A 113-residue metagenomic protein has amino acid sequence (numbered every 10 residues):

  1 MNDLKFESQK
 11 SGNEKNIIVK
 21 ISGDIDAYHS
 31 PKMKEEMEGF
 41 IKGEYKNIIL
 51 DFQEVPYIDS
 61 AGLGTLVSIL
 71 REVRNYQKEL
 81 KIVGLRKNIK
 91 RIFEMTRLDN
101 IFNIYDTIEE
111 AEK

Functional and structural regions predicted by a protein language model:
L4-E35: STAS-typified acidic loop motif
G12, R86, I108: Short, flexible active-site-adjacent loop segments at beta-strand->alpha-helix junctions, enriched in small/polar
A27-I101: Amphipathic alpha-helical interaction surfaces in cytosolic regulatory modules
N103-T107: Short acidic-hydrophobic, aromatic-tinged amphipathic segments that line or gate anion-handling sites
E109-K113: A charged, well-structured terminal subsegment
